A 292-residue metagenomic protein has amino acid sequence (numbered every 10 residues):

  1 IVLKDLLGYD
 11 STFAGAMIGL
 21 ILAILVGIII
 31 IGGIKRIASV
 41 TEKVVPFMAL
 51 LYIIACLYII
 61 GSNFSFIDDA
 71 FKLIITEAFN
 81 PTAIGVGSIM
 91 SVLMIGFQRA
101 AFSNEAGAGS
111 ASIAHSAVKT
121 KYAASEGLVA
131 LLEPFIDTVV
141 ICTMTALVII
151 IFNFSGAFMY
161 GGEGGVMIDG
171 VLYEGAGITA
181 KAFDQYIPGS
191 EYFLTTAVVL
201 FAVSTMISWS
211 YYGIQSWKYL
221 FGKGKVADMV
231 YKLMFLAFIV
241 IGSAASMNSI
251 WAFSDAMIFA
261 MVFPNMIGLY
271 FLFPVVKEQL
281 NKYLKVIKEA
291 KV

Functional and structural regions predicted by a protein language model:
I1, G15-A23, G27, I59-F64 (+3 more regions): Hydrophobic, membrane-embedded alpha-helices of multi-pass small-molecule transporters
I1-G19, D69-M90, S155-Y186, K223 (+3 more regions): Inter-helical loop and helix-membrane interface segments of multi-pass membrane transporters/permeases
L7-G32, L51, L194-T196, K225-S243: Transmembrane alpha-helical segments of multi-pass small-molecule transport proteins
F13-A14, T120-I136, K223-K232: Membrane-interface alpha-helices at helix entry/exit sites of multi-pass transporters
F13-S62, I67, F71-I75, W217 (+2 more regions): Membrane-interface loop-to-helix entry segments
I18-I21, L51, A83-S103, V140-C142 (+5 more regions): Select transmembrane alpha-helical segments in multipass membrane proteins
A55-L73, A117-V118, L132, I136-G175: Extracellular/periplasmic helix-exit of transmembrane alpha-helices
T195-V240, V275-V292: C-terminal membrane-solvent junction of multi-pass transporters and transport-like membrane proteins
